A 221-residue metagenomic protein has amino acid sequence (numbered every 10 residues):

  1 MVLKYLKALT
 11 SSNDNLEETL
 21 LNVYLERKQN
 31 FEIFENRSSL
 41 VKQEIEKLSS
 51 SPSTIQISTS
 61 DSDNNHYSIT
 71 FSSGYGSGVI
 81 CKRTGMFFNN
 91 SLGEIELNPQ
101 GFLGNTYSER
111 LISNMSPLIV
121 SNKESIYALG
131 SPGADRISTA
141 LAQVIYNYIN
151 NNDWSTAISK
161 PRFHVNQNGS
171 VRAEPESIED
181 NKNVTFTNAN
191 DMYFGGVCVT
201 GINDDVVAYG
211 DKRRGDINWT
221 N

Functional and structural regions predicted by a protein language model:
M1, Y5-S72, C81-T84, V184: Internal maturation/activation junctions in enzymes
V2, N64, P117-I119, L141 (+2 more regions): Hydrophobic, well-ordered secondary-structure elements that form the walls of internal hydrophobic environments
L3-T10, L129-N152: Alpha-helical support elements that line or immediately flank enzyme active sites and cofactor-binding pockets
K47-S50, T106-I112, N188-M192: Short Gly/Pro-enriched turn/cap motifs at secondary-structure boundaries
P52, C81-R83, I112-M115, R136 (+2 more regions): Short, solvent-exposed loop/turn segments at the edges of secondary structure
D61-S62, P175-N221: Cofactor-centric catalytic regions
D63, E109, L141-A142, N147-D191: Extended C-terminal subregions enriched in glycine
N65-Y127, N150, W154-S155: Active-site rim segments in enzyme catalytic domains, especially the processed small/beta chain of N-terminal
